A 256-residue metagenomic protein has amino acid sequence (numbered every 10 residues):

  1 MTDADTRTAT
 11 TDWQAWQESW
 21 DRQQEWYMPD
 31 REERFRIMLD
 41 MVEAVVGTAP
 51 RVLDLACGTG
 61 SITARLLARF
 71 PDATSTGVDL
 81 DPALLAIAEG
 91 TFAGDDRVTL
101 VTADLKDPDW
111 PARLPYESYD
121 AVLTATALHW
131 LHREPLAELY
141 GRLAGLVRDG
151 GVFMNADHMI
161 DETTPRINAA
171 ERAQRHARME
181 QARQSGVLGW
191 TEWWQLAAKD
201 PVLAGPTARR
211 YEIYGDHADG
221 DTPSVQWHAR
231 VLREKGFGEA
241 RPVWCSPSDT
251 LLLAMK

Functional and structural regions predicted by a protein language model:
M1-G47, S61-R65: Conserved class I S-adenosyl-L-methionine
L53, S61-D109: Class I SAM-dependent methyltransferase SAM/SAH-binding core
A56: Conserved S-adenosyl-L-methionine
L123: A conserved beta-strand element that flanks and buttresses the S-adenosyl-L-methionine
A137-D149: A short glycine-rich, Lys/Arg-flanked "PGG" loop and its adjoining helix->strand segment in the class I
M154-G186: Conserved class I S-adenosyl-L-methionine
G220-K235: Short alpha-helix
K235-K256: Core SAM-dependent methyltransferase catalytic element
